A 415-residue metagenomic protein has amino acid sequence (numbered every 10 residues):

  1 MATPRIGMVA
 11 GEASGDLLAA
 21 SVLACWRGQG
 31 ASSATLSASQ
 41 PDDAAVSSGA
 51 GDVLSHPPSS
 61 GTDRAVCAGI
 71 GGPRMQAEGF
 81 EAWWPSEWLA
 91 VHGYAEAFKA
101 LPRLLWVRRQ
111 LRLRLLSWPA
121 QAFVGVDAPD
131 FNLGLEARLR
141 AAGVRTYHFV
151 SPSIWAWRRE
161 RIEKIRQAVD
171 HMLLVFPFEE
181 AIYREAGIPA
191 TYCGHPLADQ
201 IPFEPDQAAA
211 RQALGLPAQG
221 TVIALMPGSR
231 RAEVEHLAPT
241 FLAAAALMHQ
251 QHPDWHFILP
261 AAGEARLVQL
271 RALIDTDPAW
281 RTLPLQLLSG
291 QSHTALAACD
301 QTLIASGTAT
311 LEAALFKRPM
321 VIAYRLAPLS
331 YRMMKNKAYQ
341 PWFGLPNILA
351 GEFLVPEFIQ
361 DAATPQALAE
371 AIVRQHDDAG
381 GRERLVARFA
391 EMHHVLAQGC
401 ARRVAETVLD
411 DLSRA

Functional and structural regions predicted by a protein language model:
M1-A415: Nucleotide-activated sugar donor-binding and catalytic core shared by glycosyltransferases and related lipid-linked
